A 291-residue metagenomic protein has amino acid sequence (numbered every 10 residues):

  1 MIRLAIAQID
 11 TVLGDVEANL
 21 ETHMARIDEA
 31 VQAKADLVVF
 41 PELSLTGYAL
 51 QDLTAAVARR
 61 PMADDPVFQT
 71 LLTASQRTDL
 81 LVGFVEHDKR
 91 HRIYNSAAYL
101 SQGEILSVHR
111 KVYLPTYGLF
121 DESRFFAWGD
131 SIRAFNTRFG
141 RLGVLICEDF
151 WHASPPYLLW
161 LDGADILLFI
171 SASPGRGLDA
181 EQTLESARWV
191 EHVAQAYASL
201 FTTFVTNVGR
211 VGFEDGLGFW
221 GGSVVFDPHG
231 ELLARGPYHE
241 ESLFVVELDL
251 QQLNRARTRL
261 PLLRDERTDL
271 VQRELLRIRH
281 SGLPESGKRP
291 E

Functional and structural regions predicted by a protein language model:
M1-I6: Extreme N-terminal starter segment of soluble prokaryotic enzymes
Q8-G14: Short polar catalytic/cofactor-binding loops
V16, A25-K111, S173-A196, L200-T203: Cys-nucleophile CN-hydrolase/nitrilase-fold catalytic domain and related Cys-dependent amidase chemistry that acts on
E21-A35, S154-G163: Short amphipathic alpha-helices and their capping/turn segments at secondary-structure boundaries
P61-P66, D88-H192, R259-L262: Active-site catalytic loop in hydrolytic enzyme cores
A63-D79, C147-L243: CN hydrolase (nitrilase-like) catalytic-core segments centered on the catalytic cysteine and neighboring Lys/Glu
V82-F84, N95-Y99, R133, S223-V225 (+1 more regions): Short beta-strand scaffold segments in enzyme catalytic cores
N254-E291: A short C-terminal boundary segment appended to hydrolase-like catalytic domains
